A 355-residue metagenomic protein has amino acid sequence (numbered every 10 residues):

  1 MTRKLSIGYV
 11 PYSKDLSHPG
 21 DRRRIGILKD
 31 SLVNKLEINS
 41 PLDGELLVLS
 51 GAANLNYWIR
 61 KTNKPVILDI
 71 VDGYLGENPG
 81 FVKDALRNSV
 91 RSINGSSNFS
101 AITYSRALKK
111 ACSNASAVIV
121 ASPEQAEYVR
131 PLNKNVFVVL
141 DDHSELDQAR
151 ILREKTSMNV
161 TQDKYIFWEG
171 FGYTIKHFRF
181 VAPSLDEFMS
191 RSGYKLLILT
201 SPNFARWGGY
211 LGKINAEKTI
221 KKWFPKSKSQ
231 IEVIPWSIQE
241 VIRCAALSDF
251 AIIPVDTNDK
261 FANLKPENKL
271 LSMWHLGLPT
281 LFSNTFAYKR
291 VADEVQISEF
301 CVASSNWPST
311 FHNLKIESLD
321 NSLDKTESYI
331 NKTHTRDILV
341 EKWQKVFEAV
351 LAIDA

Functional and structural regions predicted by a protein language model:
M1-N54, A355: N-terminal pre-catalytic "stem/leader" segment of glycosyltransferase-like enzymes
G8-L28, D141-A246: Conserved catalytic-core segment of nucleotide-activated headgroup transferases in glycan assembly
R23, R153-E154, V302-S309, K315-L351: A charged, aromatic-enriched C-terminal amphipathic alpha-helix characteristic of glycosyltransferases across folds
T62-S92: Active-site proximal beta-strand in glycosyltransferases
N88-V118: Membrane-proximal helix-turn-helix segments that form the acceptor-binding/catalytic region of lipid-linked
S113-E154, T161: Donor nucleotide-sugar binding/catalytic pocket of nucleotide-sugar-dependent glycosyltransferases
Y173-K176, P235-H275, L281-R290: Nucleotide-sugar-dependent
D293-A303: A short acidic/histidine/glycine-rich donor-binding loop in glycosyltransferase catalytic cores
